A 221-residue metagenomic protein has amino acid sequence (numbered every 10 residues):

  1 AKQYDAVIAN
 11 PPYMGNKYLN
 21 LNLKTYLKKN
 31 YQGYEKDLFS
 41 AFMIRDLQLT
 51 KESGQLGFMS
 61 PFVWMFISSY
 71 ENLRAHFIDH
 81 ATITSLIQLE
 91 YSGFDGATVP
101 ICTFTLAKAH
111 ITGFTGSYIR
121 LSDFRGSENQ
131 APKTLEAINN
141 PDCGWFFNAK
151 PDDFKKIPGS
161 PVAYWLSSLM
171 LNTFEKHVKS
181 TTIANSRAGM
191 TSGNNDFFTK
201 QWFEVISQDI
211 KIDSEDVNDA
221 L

Functional and structural regions predicted by a protein language model:
K2-L221: Signature of N6-adenine DNA methyltransferases within the class I
